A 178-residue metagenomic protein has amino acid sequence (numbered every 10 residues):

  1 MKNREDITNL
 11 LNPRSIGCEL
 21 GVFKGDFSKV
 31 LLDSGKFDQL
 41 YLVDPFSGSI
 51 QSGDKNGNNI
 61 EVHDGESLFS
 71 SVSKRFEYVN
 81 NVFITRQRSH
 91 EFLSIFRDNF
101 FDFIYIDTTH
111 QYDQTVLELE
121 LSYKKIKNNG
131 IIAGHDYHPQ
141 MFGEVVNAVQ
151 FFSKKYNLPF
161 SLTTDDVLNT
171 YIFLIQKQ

Functional and structural regions predicted by a protein language model:
R4-Q178: S-adenosylmethionine/decaboxylated-SAM
